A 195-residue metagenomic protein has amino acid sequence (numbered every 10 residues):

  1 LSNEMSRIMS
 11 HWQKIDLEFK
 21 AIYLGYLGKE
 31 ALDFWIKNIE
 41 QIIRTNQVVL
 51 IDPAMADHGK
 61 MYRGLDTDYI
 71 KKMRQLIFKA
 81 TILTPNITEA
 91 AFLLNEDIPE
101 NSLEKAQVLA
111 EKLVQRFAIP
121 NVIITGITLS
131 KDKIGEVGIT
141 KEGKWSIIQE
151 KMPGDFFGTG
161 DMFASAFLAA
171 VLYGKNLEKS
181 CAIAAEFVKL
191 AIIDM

Functional and structural regions predicted by a protein language model:
L1-I51, M55-R63: Conserved N-terminal subdomain of the carbohydrate kinase-like
K20-A21, Q47-V49, T81-I82, P120-I123 (+2 more regions): Structural motif
M55-D57, E89, G126-L129, E150-P153 (+1 more regions): Glycine-rich beta-alpha junction loops
R63-K144: Conserved phosphate/ATP/ADP-binding segment of small-molecule kinases
R74, D97, G143-W145, G154 (+2 more regions): C-terminal nucleotide
F92, P153-L177, C181: Short, small-residue alpha-helix embedded
L109-K112, G143-F163: Gly/Ser/Thr-rich active-site loops/lids in small-molecule metabolic enzymes that frequently grip phosphoryl groups
E178-M195: Charged C-terminal helix
